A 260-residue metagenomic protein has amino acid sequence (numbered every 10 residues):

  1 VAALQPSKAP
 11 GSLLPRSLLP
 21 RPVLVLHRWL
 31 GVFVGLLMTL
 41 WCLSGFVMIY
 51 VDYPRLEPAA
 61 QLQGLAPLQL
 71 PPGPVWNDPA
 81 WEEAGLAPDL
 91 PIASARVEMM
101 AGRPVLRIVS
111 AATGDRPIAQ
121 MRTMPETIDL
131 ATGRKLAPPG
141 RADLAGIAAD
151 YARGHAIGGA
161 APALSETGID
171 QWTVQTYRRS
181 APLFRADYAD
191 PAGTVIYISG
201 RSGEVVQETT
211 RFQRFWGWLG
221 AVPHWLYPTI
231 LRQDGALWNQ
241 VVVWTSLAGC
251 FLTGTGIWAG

Functional and structural regions predicted by a protein language model:
V1-G260: Conserved histidines in hydrophobic membrane contexts and catalytic metal-binding motifs
